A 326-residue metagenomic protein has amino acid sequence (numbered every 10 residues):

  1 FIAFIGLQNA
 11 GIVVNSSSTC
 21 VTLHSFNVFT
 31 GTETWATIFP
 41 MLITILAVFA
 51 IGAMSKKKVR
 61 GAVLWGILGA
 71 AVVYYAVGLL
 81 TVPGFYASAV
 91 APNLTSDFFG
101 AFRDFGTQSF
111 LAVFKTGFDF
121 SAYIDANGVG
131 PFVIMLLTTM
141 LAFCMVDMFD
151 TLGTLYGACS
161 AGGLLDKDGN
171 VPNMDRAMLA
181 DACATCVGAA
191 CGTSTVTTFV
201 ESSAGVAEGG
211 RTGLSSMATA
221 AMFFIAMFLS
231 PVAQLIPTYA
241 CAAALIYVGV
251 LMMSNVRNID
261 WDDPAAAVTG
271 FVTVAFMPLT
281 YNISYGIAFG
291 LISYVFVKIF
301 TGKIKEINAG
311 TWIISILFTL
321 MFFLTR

Functional and structural regions predicted by a protein language model:
F1-V73, M217-R326: Membrane-embedded alpha-helical modules
I2, G157-N255: Helix-loop-helix junctions within the multi-pass membrane cores of secondary transporters/permeases
S17, S25, L94, F98 (+6 more regions): Hydrophobic alpha-helical segments of integral membrane proteins, encompassing both true transmembrane helices
H24-T32, I67-D175, F318-L320: Helix-loop-helix hairpins and the membrane-proximal interhelical loops of multi-pass alpha-helical transport proteins
T37-L42, D125-T138, K167-A177, R211-M217 (+2 more regions): Membrane-interfacial loop-to-helix junctions in multi-pass transporters
L46, L137-L141, R176-C183, V268 (+1 more regions): Alpha-helical membrane-protein architecture signal
K58-A62, C144-G153, G188-V196, W261 (+1 more regions): Short helix-coil transition sites and intra-membrane helix breaks within transmembrane domains of multi-pass
M140-D147, A182-A189, A275: Hydrophobic alpha-helical transmembrane segments of multi-pass small-molecule transporters/permeases
